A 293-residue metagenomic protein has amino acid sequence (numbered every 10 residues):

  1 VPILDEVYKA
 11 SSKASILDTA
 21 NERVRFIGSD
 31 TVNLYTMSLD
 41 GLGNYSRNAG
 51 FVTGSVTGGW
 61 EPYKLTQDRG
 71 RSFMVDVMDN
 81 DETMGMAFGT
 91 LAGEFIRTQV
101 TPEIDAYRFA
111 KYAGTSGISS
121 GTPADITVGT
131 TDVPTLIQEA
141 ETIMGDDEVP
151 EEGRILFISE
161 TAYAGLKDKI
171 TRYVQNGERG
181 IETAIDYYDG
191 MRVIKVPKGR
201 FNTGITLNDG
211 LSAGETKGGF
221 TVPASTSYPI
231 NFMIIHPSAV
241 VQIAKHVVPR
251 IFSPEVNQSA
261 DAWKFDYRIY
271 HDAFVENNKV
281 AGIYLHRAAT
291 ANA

Functional and structural regions predicted by a protein language model:
V1-T66, A281, L285-A293: N-terminal "assembly arms/tails" that initiate or stabilize quaternary assembly in self-assembling proteins
L4, S12, N21, R25-D30 (+7 more regions): Signature of extracytoplasmic/envelope-associated structural regions
G28-N33, G145-Q242: Extended oligomerization regions of viral-like shell subunits
T31-N33, L39, V52, G59-M84 (+2 more regions): Structured, hydrophobic secondary-structure cores that serve as assembly/anchoring elements
L42-Y45, G165-D168, F274-E276: Short helix/loop capping segments that flank catalytic or ligand/cofactor-binding pockets
D79-V149, E160, L285-A293: Alpha-helical scaffold segments that mediate packing/assembly in large oligomeric complexes
P249-A293: Extended, compositionally biased alpha-helical segments that mediate assembly or anchoring
